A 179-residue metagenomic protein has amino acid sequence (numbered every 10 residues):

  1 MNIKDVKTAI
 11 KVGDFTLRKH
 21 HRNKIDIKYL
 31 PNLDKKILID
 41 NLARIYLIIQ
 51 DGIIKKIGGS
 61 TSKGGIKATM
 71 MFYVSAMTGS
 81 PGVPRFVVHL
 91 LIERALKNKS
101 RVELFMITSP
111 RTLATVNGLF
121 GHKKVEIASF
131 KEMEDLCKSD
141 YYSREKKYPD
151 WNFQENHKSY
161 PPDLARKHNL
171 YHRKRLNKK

Functional and structural regions predicted by a protein language model:
M1-A43, L47-K55, T61-K179: Boundary/linker segments flanking structured domains
